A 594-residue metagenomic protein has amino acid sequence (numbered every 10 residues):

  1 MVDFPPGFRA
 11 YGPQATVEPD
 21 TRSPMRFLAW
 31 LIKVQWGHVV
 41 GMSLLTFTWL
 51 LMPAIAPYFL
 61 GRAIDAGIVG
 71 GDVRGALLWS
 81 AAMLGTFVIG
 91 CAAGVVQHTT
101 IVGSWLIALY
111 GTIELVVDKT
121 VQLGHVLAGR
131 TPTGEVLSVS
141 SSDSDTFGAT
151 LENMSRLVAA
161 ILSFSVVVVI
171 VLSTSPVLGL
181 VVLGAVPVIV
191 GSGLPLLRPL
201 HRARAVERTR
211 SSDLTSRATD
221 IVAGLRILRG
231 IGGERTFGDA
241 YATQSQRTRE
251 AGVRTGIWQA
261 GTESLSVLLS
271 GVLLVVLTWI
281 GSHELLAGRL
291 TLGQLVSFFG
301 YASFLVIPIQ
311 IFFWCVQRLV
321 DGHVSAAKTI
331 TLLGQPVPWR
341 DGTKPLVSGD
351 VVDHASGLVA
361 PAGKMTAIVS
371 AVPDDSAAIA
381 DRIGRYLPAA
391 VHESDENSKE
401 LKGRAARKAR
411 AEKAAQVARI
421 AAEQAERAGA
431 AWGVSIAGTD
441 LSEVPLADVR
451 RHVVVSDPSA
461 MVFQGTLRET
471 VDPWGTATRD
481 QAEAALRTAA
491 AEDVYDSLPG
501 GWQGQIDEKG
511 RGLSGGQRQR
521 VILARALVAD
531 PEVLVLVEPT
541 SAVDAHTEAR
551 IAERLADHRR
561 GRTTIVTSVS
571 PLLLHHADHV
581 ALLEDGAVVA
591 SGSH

Functional and structural regions predicted by a protein language model:
M1-P53, D374-A378, N397-A422, D448 (+2 more regions): Membrane-integrated ABC transporters
L31-G37, H125, S142-L151, A203 (+3 more regions): An intracellular "coupling" helix at the cytosolic face of ABC transporter transmembrane type-1 domains
V34-L51, I55, G67, R156-V206 (+3 more regions): Transmembrane helices of ABC transporter permease
H38-P53, I68-W105, L109: Transmembrane-helix motif of ABC transporter permease domains
I107-V126, P132-L137, A205-E234, G238-Q244 (+1 more regions): Short cytosolic helices in intracellular loops of multi-pass membrane proteins
F304-G334: Cytosolic ends of transmembrane helices, especially the final helix of ABC transmembrane type-1 domains
S394-A431, A460-Q505, A526: Conserved "ABC signature" C-loop
L467-T470, A485-A489, G501-H594: ABC-family ATPase nucleotide-binding domain "signature/switch" substructure
